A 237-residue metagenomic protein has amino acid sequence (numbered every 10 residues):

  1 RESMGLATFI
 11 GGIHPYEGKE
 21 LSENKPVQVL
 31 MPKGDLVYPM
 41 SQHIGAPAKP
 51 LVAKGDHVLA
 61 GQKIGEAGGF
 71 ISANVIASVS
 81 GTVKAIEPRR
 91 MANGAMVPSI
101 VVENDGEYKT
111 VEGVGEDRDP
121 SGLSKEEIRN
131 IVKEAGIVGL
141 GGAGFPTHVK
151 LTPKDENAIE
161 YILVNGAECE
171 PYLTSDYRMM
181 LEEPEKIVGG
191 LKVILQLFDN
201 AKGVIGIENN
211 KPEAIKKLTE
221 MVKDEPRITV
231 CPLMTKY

Functional and structural regions predicted by a protein language model:
R1-L51, V101: N-terminal, Lys/Arg-enriched amphipathic/low-complexity engagement segments that precede the first folded domain
G34-D35, G55-V58, Y161-E168: Active-site-adjacent bridging/hinge elements
M40, K49-L51, A67-I76, S80: Phosphate-interaction motifs
A48-H57, G61: Short histidine-centered loop motifs in beta-beta connectors
H57, K63, S80-V83: Residue-level marker of beta-strand positions
Q62, A67-G69, E87: Conserved "cap/hinge" positions at secondary-structure junctions
I71-A77, T82-Y237: Iron-sulfur-associated redox domains of electron-transfer enzymes in respiratory and anaerobic energy metabolism
